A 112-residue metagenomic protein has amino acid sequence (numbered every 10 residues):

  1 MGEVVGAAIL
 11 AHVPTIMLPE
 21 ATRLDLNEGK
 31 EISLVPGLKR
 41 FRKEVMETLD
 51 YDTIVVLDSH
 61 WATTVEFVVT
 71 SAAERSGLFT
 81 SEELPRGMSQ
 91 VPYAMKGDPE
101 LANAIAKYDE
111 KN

Functional and structural regions predicted by a protein language model:
G2-K111: A short aromatic-anchored loop/beta-hairpin motif
